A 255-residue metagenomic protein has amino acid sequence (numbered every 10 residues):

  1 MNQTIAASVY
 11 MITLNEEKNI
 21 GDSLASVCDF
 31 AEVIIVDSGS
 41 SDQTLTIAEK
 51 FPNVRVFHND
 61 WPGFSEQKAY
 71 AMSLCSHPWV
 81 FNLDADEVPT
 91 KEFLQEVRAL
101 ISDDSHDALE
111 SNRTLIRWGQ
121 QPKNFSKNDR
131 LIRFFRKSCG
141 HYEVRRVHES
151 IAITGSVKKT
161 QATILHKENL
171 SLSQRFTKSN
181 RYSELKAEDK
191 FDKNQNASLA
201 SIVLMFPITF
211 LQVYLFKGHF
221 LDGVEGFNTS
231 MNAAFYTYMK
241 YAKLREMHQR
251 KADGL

Functional and structural regions predicted by a protein language model:
A6-S8, E32: Cell-envelope/extracellular polymer assembly enzymes that use nucleotide-activated donors
Y10-D29: Short, well-formed alpha-helical segments that are part of the catalytic scaffolds of diverse glycosyltransferases
K18-G21, D42-K50, E92-F93: Acidic helix N-cap motif at the loop->helix transition within catalytic regions of sugar-transfer enzymes
S26, D37-T46, W61, D84: A conserved acidic beta->alpha catalytic loop
L45-L74: Conserved donor nucleotide-binding strand/loop of the catalytic core
E66-M72, T90-K251: Catalytic-site signature of metal-activated, phosphate-bearing donor transferases, centered on the GT-A/GT-A-like
V80: Short aromatic/hydrophobic "clamp" motif used to bind/position activated sugar donors
